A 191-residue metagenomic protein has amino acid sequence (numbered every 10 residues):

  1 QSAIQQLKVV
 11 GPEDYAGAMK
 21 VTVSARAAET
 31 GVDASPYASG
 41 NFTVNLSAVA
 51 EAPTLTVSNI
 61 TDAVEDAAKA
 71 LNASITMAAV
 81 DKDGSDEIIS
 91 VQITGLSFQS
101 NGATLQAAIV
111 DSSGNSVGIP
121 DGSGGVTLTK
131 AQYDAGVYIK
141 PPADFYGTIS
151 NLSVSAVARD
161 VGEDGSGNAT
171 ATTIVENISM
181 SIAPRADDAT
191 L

Functional and structural regions predicted by a protein language model:
Q1-L191: Extracellular glycosylation-rich, acidic/polar low-complexity regions of adhesion- and matrix-associated proteins
